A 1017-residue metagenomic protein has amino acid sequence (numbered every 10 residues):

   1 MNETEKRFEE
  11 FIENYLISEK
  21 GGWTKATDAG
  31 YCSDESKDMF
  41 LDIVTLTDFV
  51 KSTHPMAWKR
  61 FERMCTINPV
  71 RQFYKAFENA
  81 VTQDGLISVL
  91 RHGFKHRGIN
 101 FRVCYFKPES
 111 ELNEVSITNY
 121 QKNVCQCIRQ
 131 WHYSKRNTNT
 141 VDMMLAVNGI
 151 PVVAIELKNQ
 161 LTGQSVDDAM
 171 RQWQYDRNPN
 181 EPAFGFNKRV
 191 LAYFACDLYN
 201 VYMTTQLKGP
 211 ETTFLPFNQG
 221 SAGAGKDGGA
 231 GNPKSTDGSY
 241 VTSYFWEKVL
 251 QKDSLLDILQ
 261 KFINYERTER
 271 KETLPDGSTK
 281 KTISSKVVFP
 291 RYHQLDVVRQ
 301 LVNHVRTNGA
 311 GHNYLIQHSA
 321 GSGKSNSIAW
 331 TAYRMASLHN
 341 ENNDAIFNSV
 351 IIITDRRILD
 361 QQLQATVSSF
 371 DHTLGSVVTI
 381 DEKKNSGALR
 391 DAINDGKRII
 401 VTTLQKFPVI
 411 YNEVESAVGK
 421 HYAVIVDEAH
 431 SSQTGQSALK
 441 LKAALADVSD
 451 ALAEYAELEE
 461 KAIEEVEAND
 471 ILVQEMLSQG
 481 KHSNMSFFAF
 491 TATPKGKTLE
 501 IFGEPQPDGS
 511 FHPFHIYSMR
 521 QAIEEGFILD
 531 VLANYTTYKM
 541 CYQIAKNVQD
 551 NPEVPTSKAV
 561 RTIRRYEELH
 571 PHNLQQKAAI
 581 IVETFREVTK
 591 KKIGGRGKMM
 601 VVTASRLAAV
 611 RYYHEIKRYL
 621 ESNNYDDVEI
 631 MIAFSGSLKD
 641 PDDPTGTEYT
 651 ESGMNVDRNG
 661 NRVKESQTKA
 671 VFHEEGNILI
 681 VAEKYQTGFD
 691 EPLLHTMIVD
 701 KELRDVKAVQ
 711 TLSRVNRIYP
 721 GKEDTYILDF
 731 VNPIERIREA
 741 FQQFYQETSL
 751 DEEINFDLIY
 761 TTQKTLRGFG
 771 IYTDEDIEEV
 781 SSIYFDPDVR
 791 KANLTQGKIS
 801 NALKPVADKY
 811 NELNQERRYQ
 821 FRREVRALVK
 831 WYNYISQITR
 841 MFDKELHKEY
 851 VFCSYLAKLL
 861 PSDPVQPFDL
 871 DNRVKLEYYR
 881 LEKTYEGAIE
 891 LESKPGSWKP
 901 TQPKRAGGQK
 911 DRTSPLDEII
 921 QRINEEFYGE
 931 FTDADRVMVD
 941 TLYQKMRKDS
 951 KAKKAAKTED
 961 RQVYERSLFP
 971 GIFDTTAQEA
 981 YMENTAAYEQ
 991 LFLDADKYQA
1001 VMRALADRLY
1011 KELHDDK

Functional and structural regions predicted by a protein language model:
N2-S349, I358, Q362-T373, H421 (+4 more regions): ATP-dependent helicase/translocase motor core
N14, S18-K25, L41-Q72, D276-K280 (+7 more regions): Catalytic cores and motor modules of nucleic-acid processing enzymes
R390, G396-E428, S432-A444, D450 (+3 more regions): Conserved RecA-like ASCE ATPase "motif II neighborhood" in helicase/translocase motors
T434-V531, C541: Post-DEXD/H (motif II) to motif III coupling segment of the RecA-like Helicase ATP-binding lobe
K497-R596, Y613: Interdomain helical connector at the RecA1-RecA2 junction of SF1/SF2 helicase-like NTPases
R564-L679: Conserved C-terminal RecA-like helicase domain
I680-V681, Q686-Q710, T725-D729: A short beta-strand element within the Helicase C-terminal
R714-Q743: Conserved segment of the helicase C-terminal RecA-like domain
